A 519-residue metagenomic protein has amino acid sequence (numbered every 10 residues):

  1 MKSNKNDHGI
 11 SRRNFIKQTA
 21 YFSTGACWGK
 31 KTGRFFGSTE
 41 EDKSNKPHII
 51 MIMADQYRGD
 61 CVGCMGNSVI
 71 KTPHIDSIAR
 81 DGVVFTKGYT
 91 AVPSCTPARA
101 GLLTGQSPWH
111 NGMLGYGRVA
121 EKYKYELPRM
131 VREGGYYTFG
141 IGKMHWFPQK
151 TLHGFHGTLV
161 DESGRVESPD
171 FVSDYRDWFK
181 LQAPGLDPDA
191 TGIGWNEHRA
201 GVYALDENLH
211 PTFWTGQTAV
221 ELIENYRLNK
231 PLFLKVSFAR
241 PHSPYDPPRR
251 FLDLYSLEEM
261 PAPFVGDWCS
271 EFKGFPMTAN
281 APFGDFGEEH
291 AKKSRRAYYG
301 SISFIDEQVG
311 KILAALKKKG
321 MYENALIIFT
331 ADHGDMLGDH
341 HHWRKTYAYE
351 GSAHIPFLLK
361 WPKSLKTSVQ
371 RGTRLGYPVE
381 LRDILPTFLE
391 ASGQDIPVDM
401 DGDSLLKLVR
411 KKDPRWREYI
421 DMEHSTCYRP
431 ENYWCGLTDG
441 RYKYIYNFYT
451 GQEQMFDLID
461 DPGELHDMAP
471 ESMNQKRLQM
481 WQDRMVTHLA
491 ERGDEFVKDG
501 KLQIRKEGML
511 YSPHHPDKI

Functional and structural regions predicted by a protein language model:
K2-F448, Q452-E453, P462-D483, T487-A490 (+2 more regions): Formylglycine-dependent sulfatase
I459: A short, internal acetyl-CoA/4′-phosphopantetheine-binding micro-motif in the GNAT/acyltransferase core
